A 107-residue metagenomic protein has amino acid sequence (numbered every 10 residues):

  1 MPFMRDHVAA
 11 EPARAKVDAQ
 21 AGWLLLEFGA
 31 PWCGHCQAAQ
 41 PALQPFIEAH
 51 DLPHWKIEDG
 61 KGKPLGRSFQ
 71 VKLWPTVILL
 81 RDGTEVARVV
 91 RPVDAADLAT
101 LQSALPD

Functional and structural regions predicted by a protein language model:
M1-K16: N-terminal "domain-start" segment that seeds a small globular fold
H7, F28, I47-P64: Thiol-based oxidoreductase modules, predominantly thioredoxin-like and allied folds used for disulfide exchange
P12-A15, K61-L65, D97: Short acidic active-site motifs
D18-P31: Short active-site neighborhood of thiol/selenol oxidoreductases, capturing the structured segment around
C33-C36, V77: The canonical Cys-X-X-Cys-His
H35-A49: Typically the conserved alpha-helix immediately C-terminal to a functionally engaged Cys/Sec in thioredoxin-like
F69-I78: Structural micro-motif
L79-D107: Non-catalytic, surface beta->alpha helical segment in thiol-disulfide oxidoreductase systems
